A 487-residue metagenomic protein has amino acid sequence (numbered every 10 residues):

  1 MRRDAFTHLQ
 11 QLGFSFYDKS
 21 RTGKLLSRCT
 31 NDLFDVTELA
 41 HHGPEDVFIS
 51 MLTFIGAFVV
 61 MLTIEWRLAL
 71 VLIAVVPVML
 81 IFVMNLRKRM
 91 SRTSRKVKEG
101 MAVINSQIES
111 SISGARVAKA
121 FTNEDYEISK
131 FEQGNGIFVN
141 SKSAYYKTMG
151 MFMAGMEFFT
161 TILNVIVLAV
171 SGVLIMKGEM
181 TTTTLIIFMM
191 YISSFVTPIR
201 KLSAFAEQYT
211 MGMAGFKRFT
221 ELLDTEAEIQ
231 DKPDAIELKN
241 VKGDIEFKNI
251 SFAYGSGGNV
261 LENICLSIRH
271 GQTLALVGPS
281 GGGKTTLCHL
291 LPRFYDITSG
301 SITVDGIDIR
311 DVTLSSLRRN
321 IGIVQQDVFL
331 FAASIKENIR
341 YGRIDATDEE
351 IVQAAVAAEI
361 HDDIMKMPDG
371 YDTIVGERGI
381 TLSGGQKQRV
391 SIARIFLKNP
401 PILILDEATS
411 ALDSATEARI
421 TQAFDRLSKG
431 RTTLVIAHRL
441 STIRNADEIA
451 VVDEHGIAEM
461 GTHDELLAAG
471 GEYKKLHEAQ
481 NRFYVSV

Functional and structural regions predicted by a protein language model:
R2-T7, A102-S106: Membrane-cytosol interface motif
A5, G56, L86, G114 (+4 more regions): Hydrophobic/aromatic residues in alpha-helical transmembrane segments
F14-S15, N31-A40, P44, F48 (+9 more regions): An intracellular "coupling" helix at the cytosolic face of ABC transporter transmembrane type-1 domains
M51-V60, I73-V78: Internal alpha-helical transmembrane segments of multipass membrane proteins, especially hydrophobic lipid-embedded
V60-A74, A144-K217, L222-L223: Helix-loop-helix
D231-K232, L238-V487: ABC-type nucleotide-binding domain
